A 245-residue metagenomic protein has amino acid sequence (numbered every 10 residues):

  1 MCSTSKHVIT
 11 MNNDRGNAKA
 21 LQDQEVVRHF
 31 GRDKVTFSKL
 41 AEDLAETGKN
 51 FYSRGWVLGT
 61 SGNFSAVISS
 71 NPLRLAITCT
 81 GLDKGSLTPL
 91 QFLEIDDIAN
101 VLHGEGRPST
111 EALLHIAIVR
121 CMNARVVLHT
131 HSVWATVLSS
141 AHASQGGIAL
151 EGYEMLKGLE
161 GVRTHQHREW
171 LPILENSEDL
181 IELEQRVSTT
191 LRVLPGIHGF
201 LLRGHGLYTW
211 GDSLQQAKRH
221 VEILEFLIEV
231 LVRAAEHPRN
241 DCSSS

Functional and structural regions predicted by a protein language model:
C2, I9-S245: Glycine-rich flexible loops
